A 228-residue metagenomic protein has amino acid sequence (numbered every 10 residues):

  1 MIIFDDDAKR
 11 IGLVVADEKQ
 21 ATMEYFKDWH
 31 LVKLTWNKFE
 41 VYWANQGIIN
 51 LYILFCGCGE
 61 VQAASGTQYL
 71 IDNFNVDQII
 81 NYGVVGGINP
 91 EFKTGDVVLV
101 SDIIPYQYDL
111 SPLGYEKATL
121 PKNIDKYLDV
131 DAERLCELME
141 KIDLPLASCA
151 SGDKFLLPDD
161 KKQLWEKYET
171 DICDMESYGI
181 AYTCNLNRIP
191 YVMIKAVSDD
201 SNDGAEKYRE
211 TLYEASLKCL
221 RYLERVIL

Functional and structural regions predicted by a protein language model:
M1-I3: A short, compositionally biased domain-edge/stem linker segment
D5-R10, W36-L228: Glycine-rich phosphate- or other oxyanion-binding loops that anchor nucleotides, phosphorylated ligands
D5-W29: Short, conserved "active-site rim" segments that organize catalytic pockets and cofactor/ligand binding
D28-V32, N50-L51: Active-site regions of enzymes building and remodeling cell-envelope glycoconjugates
